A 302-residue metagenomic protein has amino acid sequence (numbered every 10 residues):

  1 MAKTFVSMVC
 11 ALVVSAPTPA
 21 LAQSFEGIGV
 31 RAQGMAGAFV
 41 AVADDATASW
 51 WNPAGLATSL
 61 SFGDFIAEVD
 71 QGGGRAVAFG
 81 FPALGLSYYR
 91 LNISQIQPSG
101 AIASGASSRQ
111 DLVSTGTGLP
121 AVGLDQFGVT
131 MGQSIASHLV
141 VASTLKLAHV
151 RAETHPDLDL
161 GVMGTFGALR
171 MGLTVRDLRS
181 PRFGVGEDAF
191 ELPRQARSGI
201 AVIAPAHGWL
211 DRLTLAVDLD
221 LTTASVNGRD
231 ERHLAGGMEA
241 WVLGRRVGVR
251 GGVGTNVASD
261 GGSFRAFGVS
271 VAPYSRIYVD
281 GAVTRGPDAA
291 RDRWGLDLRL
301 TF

Functional and structural regions predicted by a protein language model:
M1-T4: Positively charged n-region of N-terminal signal peptides that target proteins for export
S7-P17: Bacterial N-terminal signal peptides
T18-A22: Sec/Tat signal peptide C-region and signal peptidase I cleavage site
Q23-F302: Subset of outer-membrane beta-barrel
